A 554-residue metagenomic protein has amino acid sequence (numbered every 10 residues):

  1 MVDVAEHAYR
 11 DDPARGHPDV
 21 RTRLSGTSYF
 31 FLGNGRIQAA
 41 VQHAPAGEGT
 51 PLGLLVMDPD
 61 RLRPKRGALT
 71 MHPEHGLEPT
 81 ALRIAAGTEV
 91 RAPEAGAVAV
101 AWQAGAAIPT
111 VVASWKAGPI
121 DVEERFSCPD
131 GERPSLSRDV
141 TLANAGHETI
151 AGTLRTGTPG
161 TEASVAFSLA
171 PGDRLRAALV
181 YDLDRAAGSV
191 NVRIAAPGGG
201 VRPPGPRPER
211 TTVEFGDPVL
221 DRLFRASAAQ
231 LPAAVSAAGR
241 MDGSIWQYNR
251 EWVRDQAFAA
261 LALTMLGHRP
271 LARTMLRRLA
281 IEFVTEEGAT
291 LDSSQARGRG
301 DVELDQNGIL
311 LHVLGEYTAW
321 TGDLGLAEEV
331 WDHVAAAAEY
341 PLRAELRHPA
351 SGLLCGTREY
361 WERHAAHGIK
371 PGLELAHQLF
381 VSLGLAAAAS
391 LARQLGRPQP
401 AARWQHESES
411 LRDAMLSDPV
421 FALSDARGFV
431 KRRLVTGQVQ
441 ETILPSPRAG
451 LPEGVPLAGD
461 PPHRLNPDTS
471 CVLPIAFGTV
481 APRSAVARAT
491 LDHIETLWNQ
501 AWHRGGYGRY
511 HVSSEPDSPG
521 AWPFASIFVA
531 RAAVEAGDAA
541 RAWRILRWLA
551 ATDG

Functional and structural regions predicted by a protein language model:
M1-V219: Terminal accessory carbohydrate-recognition/targeting modules of carbohydrate-active enzymes
T22, S28-G35, Q42-A44, G53-V56 (+3 more regions): Aromatic (Trp/Tyr) and acidic
H147-T149, T212-D221, L263-L276, Y317-A335 (+4 more regions): Structural helix-adjacent loops and short alpha-helical linkers that scaffold large soluble proteins
F167-L169, L175, N249-L353, E374-S382 (+3 more regions): Aromatic-rich carbohydrate-recognition surfaces in CAZymes
A195-I245, R250: An acidic-aromatic substrate-binding cleft motif
G199, R240-A257, S293-N307, R363-L379 (+3 more regions): Solvent-exposed loop and edge beta-strand segments that line ligand/cofactor-binding and catalytic clefts
R207-A228, L266, V284, G315-A376 (+3 more regions): Active-site acid/base region of carbohydrate-active enzymes
A289-T290, A350-C355, K370-L373, F380-A489 (+2 more regions): Catalytic cores of carbohydrate-active enzymes
